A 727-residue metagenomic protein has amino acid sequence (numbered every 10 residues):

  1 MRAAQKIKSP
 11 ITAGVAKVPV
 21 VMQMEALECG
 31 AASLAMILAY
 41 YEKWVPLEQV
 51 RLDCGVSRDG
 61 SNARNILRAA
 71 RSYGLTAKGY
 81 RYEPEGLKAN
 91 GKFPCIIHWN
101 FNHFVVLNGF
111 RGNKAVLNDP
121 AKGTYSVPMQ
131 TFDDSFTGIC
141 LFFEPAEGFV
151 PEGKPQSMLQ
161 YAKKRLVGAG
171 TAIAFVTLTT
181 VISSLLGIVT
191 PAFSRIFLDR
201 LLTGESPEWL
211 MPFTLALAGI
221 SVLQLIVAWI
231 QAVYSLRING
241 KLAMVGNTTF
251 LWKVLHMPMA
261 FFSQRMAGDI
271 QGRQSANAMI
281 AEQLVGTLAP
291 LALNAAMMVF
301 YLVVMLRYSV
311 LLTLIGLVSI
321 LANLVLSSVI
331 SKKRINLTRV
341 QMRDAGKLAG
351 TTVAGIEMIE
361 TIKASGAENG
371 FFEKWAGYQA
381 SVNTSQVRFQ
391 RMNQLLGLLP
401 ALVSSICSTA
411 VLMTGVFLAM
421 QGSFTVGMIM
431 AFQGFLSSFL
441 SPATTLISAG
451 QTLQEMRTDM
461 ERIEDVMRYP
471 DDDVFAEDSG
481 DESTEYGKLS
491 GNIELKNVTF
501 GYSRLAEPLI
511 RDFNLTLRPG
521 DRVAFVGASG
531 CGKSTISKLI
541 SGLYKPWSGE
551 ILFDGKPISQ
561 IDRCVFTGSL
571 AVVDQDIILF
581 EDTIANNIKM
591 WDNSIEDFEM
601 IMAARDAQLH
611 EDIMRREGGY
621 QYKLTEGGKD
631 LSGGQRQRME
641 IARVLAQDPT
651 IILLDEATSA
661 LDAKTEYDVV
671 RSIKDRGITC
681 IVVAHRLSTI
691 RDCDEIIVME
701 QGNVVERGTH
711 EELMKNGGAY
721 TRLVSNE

Functional and structural regions predicted by a protein language model:
M1-T190, T203, P207-F213, Q231 (+8 more regions): Membrane-integrated ABC transporters
G170-T190, I196, L202-M244, W252 (+7 more regions): Transmembrane-helix motif of ABC transporter permease domains
S194, L255-F300, E357, G397: Juxtamembrane loop-to-helix connectors within ABC transporter transmembrane domains
A216-Q224, A228-W229, P290-V340, A410-F424 (+2 more regions): Transmembrane helices of ABC transporter permease
D344, L348, E360, A364-A367 (+2 more regions): Cytosolic ends of transmembrane helices, especially the final helix of ABC transmembrane type-1 domains
M467-A524, P557, M602, R671 (+1 more regions): Primarily ABC-family ATPase nucleotide-binding module
T535, T567-V572, D576, I584-N587 (+2 more regions): ABC-family ATPase nucleotide-binding domain "signature/switch" substructure
S541: Helix-to-loop junction immediately C-terminal to a conserved catalytic motif
